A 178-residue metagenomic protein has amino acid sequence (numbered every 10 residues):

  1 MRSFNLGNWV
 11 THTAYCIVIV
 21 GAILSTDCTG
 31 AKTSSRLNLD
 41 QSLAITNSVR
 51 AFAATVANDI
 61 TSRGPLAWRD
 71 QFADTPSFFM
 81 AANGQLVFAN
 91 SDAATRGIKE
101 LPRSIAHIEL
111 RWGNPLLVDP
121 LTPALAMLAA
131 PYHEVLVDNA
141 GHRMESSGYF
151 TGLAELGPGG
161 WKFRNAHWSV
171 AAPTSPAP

Functional and structural regions predicted by a protein language model:
R2-C16: Bacterial N-terminal signal peptides that target proteins for export
T13-S25: Bacterial N-terminal signal peptides
C28-D70, D74, A177-P178: Short, low-complexity N-terminal intrinsically disordered segments enriched in polar/charged residues
T29-K32, S147-A177: Short beta-strand edge/turn micro-motifs at domain boundaries
L39-D40, A57, A82-Q85, A140: Second-shell loop/turn segments in exported
P65-A124, E145: A solvent-exposed, acidic/Ser-Thr-rich amphipathic alpha-helical stretch
L117-A126, G141-H142, A154-G160: A short, structured loop/turn motif at beta-sheet edges
A130-V137: Generic short beta-strand segments
